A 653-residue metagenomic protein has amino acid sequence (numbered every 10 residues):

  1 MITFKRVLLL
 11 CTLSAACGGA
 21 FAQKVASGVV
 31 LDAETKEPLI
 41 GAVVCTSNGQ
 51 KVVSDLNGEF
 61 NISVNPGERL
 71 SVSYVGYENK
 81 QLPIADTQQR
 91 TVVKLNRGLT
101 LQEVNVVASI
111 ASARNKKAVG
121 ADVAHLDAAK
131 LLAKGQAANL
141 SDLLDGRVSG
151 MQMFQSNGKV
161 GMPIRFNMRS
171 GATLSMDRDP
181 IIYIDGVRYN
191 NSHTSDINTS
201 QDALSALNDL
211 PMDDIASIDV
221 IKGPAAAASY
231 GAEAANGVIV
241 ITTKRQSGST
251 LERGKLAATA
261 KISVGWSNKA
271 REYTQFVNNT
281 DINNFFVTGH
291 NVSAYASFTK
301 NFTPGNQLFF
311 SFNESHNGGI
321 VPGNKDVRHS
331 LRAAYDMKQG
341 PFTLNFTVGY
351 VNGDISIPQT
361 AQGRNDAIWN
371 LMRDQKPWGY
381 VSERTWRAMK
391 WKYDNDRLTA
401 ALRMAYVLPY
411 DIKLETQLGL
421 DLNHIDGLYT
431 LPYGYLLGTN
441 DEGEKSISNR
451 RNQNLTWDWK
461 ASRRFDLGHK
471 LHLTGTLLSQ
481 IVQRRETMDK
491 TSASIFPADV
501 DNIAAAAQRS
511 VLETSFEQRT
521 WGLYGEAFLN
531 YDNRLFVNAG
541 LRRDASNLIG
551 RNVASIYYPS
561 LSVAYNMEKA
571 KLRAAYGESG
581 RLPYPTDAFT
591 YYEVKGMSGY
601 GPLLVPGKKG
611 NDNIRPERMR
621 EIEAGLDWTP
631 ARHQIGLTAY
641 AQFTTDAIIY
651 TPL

Functional and structural regions predicted by a protein language model:
L31-E34, A42-C45, S73-Y77, Q88-L132 (+1 more regions): Short, acidic, small-residue-rich periplasmic hinge/interaction motif at the N-terminus of Gram-negative outer-membrane
C45, G49-V52, N57-E59, V107-K134 (+3 more regions): N-terminal periplasmic "start-of-domain" segments of outer-membrane beta-barrel proteins
N61-S63, V187-K222: Short acidic/polar hinge/loop motifs at secondary-structure boundaries that mediate gating or recognition
T91-V93, R147-S149, M212-T259, S293: A beta-strand signature from Gram-negative outer-membrane beta-barrel systems, especially the internal plug domain
D142-N190, S217, A227-K244: Extracytoplasmic beta-strand/coil segments of soluble accessory domains associated with Gram-negative outer-membrane
Y273-D281, Q362-R384, L428-K445, R485-E513 (+2 more regions): Surface-exposed loop/turn segments flanking beta-strands in extracellular/periplasmic regions
I282, N291-N313, N317-N324, R328-L398 (+6 more regions): Flexible loop and strand-edge segments within Gram-negative outer membrane beta-barrel domains
G379-T399, A507-Y524, D587-G636, F643: Outer-membrane beta-barrel signature, preferentially recognizing the C-terminal barrel domain of Gram-negative
